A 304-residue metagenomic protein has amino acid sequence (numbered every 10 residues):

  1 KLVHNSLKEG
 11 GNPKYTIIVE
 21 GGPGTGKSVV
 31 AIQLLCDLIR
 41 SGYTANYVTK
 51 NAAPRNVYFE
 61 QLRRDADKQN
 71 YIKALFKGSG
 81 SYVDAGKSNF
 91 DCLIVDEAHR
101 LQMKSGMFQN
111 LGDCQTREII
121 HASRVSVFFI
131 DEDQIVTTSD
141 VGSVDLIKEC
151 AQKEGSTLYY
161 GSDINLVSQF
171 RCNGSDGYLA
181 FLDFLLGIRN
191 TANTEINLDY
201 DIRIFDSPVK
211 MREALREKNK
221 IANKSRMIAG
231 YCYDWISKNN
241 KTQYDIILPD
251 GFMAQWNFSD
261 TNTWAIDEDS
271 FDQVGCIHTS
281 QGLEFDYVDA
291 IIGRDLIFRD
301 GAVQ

Functional and structural regions predicted by a protein language model:
L2-T16: Phosphate-binding P-loop
V19: Hydrophobic anchor at the beta1->P-loop junction of P-loop NTPases
G22, K50: P-loop (Walker A) phosphate-binding loop of NTP-binding proteins
T25, R63-S79, E154-Q304: Core RecA-like ATPase module of SF1/SF2 helicases and allied nucleic-acid translocases
V30, L34: Hydrophobic positions on the alpha1 helix immediately C-terminal to the Walker A/P-loop
D37-N46: Post-Walker A helix-loop "phosphate-sensing" segment adjacent to the P-loop in P-loop NTPases
Q61-A122, D272-G275: Conserved RecA-like ASCE ATPase "motif II neighborhood" in helicase/translocase motors
I94-Y159, N165: Signature of the SF2 helicase/ATPase Hel1-core->accessory helical subdomain module
